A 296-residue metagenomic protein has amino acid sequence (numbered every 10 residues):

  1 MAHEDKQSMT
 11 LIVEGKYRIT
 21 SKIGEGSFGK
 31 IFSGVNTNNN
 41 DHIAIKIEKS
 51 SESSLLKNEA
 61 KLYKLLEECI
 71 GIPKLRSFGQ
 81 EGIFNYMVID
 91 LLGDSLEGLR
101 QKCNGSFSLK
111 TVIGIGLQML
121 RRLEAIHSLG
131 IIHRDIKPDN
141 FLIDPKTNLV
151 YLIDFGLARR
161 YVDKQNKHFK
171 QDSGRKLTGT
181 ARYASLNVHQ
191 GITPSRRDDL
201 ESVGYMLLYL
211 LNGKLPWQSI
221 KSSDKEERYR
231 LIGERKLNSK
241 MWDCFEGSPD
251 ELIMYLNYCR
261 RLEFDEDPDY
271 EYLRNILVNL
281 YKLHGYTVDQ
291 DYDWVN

Functional and structural regions predicted by a protein language model:
K30: Conserved N-lobe ATP-binding subsite of Hanks-type protein kinase domains, especially the beta3 VAIK lysine
G34-K57: ATP-binding glycine-rich loop module of kinase domains
L62-I72: Structural motif at the C-terminus of the N-lobe alphaC helix and the adjacent alphaC-beta4 loop of the Hanks-type
K74-N85: Short beta-strand micro-motifs within the conserved protein kinase catalytic domain, predominantly in the N-lobe
L92-Q101: Structural motif in protein kinase domains
I115-G116: Activation segment signature within eukaryotic-like protein kinase domains
H127-D144: Catalytic-loop of the protein kinase fold
D144-T178: Activation segment/activation loop of eukaryotic-type protein kinase catalytic domains
